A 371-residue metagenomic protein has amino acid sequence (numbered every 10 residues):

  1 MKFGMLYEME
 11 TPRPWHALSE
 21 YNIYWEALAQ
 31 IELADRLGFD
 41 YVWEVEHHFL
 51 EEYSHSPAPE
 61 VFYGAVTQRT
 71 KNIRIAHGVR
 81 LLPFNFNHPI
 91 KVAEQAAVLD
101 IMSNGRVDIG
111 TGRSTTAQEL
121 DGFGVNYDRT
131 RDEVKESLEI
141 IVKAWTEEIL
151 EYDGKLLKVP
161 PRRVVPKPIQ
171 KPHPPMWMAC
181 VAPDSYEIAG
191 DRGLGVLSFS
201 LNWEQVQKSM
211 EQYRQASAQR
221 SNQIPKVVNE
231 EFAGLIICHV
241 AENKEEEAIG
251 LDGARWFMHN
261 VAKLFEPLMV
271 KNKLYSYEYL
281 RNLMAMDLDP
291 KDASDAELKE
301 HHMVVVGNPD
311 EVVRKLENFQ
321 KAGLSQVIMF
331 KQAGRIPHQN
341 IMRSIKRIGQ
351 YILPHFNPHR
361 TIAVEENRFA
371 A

Functional and structural regions predicted by a protein language model:
M1-F3, F39-Y41, T70-I75, M102-D108 (+6 more regions): Short, well-ordered coil/turn segments that N-cap beta-strands
M1-H77, P174, E366-A371: N-terminal beta1-alpha1-beta2 module of alpha/beta enzyme domains
F3, G38, E46, V66 (+10 more regions): Conserved, mostly hydrophobic/aromatic
Y7, R131-V165, Q205-L324, H359-A371: An alpha-helical appendage that flanks or caps ligand/catalytic pockets
M9-Y24, V79-I90, Q170-V181, C238-A241 (+1 more regions): Active-site mouth loops of central-metabolism enzymes
Y21-L33, V92-Q95, C180-E187, P309-N318: Short, acidic/polar
Y41-F62, V66, L81-P83, E119 (+2 more regions): Glycine-rich, proline-tolerant flexible connector loops at the mouths of alpha/beta enzymes
N85-R192, E204-K226, N367: Internal, glycine-rich beta/alpha segment that forms the wall or movable "lid" of small-molecule/cofactor binding
